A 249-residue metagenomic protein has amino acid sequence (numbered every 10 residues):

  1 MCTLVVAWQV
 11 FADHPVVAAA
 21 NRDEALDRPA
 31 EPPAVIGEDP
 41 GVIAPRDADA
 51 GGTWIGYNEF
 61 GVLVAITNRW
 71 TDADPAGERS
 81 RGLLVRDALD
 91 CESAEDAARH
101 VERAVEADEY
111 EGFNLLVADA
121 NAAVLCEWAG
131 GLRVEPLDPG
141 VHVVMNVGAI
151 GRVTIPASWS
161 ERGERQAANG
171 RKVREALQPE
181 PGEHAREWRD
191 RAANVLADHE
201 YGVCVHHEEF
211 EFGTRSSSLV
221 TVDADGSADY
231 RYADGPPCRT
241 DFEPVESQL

Functional and structural regions predicted by a protein language model:
M1-L249: N-terminal nucleophile
